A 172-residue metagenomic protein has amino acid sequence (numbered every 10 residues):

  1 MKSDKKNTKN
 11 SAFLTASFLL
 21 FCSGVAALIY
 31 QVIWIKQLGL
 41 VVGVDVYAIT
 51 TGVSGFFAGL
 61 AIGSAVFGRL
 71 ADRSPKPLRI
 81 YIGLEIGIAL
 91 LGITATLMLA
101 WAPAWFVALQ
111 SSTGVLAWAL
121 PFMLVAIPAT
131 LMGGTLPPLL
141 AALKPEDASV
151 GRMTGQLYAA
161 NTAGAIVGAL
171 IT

Functional and structural regions predicted by a protein language model:
M1-T172: Alpha-helical transmembrane segments of multi-pass membrane proteins
